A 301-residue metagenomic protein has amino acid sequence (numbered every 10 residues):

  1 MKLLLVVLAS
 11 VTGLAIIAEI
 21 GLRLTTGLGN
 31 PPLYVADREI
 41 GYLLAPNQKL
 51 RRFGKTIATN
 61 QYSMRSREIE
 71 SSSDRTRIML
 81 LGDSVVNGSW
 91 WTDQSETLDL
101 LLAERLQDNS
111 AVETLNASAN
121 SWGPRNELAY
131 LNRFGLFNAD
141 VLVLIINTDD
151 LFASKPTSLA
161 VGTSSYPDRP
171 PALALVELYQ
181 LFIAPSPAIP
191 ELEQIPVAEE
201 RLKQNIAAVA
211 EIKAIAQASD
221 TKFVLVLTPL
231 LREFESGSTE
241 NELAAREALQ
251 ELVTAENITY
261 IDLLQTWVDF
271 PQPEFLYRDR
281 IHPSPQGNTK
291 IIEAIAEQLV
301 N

Functional and structural regions predicted by a protein language model:
L4, Y277-N301: Histidine-centered active-site loop/cap adjacent to the catalytic His in serine esterases/O-acetyl transfer systems
V6-G21: Hydrophobic membrane-insertion alpha-helices, especially the h-region of bacterial N-terminal signal peptides
T25-R105, D269-F270: Membrane/wall-proximal cationic-aromatic binding patches
R75-T76, S110-V112, F137-L142, Q217-V224 (+1 more regions): Loop/turn elements at helix/coil->beta-strand transitions in domains of secreted/extracellular proteins
I78-M79, S89-D168: Conserved SGNH/GDSL esterase-like catalytic core that processes O-acyl groups on lipids and polysaccharides
V85-T92, N116-A117, A198-L202, G237-S238 (+1 more regions): Second-shell loop/turn segments in exported
P124, L128, L202, I206 (+1 more regions): Short, amphipathic alpha-helical "lid/cap" segments that border enzyme active or binding sites
T148-Q250, I258, L263-P273: Serine-dependent acyl-ester chemistry module
